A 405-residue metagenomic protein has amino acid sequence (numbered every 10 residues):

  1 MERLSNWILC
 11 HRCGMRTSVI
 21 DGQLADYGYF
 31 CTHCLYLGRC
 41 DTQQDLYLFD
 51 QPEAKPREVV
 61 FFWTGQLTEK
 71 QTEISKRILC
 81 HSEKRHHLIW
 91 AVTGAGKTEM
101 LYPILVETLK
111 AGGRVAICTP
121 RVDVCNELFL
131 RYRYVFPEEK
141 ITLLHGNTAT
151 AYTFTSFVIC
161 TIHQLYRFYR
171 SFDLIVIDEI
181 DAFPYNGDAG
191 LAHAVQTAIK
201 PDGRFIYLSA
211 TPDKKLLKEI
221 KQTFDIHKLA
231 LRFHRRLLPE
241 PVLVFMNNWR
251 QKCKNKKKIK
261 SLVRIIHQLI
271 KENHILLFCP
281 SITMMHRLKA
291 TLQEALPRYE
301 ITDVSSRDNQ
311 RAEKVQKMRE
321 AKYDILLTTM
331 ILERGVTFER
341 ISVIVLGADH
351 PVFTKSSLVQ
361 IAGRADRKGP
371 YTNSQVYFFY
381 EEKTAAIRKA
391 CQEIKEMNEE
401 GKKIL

Functional and structural regions predicted by a protein language model:
E2-E53: Interdomain "pre-motor" coupling segment immediately N-terminal to P-loop NTPase/helicase cores
W63-R85: N-terminal pre-P-loop "Q-motif" helix
W90-T98, T108-L109, G113-L128, K254-I259 (+1 more regions): Conserved strand-helix element at the start of the C-terminal RecA-like helicase core
T119-E127, R131, I141-T153, C160-R167 (+3 more regions): Conserved helicase motor
R170-N247, N255-K257, R264: Post-DEXD/H (motif II) to motif III coupling segment of the RecA-like Helicase ATP-binding lobe
E179-A182, V315, R319-T372, Y380-A385: Conserved RecA-like helicase motor core of SF1/SF2 enzymes
K200-K215, A362-E393: Conserved segment of the helicase C-terminal RecA-like domain
I275-L276, P280-F338, S342-D349: Conserved helicase/translocase motor-coupling segment
